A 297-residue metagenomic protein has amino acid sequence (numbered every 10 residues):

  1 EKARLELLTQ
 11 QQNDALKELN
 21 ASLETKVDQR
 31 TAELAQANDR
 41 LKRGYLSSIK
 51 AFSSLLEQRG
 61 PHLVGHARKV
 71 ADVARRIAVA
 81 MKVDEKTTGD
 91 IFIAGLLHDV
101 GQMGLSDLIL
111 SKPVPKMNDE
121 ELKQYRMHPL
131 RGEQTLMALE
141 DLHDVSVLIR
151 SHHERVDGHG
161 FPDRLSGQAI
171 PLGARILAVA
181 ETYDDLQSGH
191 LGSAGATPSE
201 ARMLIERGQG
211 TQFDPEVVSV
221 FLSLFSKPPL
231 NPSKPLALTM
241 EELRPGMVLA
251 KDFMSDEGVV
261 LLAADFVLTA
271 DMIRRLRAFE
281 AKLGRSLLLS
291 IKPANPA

Functional and structural regions predicted by a protein language model:
R4-K50, S54: Amphipathic alpha-helical coiled-coil "transmission" helices that mediate dimerization and conformational coupling
E33, D39-A250, S255-G258, A263-S286 (+1 more regions): Metal-dependent catalytic cores of enzymes that make or break cyclic nucleotides and related phosphoester linkages
